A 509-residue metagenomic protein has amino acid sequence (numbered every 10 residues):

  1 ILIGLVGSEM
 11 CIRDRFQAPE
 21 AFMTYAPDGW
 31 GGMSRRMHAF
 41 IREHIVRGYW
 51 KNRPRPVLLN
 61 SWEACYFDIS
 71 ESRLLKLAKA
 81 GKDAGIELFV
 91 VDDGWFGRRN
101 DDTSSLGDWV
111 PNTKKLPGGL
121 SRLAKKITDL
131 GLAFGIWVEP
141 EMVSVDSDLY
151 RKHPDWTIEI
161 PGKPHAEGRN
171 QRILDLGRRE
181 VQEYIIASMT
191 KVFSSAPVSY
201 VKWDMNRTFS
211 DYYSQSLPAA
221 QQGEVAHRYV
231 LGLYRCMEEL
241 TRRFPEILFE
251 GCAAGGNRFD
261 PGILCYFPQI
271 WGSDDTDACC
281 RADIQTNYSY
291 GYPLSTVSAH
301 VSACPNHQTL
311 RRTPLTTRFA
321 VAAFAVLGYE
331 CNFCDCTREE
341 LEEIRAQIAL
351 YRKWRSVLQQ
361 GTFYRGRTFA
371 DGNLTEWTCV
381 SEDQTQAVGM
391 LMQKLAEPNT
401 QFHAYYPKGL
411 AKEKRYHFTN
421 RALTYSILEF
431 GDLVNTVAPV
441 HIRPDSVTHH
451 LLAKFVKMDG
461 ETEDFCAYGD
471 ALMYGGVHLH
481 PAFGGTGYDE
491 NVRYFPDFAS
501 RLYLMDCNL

Functional and structural regions predicted by a protein language model:
I1-G7, I12: Single conserved hydrophobic/aromatic residue that forms the stacking wall/gate of nucleotide- or nucleobase-binding
M10-C11, Y351, V357-Y364: Active-site loops and adjacent core secondary-structure elements that bind or stabilize anionic groups
P54-P56, E63-F67, N112-T113, A133-G135 (+1 more regions): Active-site-adjacent "subsite" loops/lids of carbohydrate-active enzymes
L58-S72, T103-G118, E167-I186, P218-L231 (+1 more regions): The substrate-binding groove and active-site-proximal loops of carbohydrate-active enzymes, especially glycoside
R73-F96: Catalytic domains of carbohydrate-active enzymes, especially glycoside hydrolases
S144-E183, H227-D335: Glycan-recognition surfaces
F369-K412: Carbohydrate-binding surface patches
A396-L509: C-terminal beta-sandwich/jelly-roll accessory domains of carbohydrate-active enzymes
